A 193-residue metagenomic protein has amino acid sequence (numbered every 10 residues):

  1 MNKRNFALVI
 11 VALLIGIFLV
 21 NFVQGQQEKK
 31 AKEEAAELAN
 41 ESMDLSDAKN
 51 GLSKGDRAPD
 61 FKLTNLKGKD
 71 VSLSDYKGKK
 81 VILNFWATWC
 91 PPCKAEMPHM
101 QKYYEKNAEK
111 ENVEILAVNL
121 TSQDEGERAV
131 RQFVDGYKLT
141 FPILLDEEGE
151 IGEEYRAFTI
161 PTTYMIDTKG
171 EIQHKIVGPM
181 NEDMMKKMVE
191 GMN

Functional and structural regions predicted by a protein language model:
M1-R57: N-terminal targeting signals for export/organelle localization
S53-D56, D60-V81, Y104-E105: A short beta-strand-turn-helix
K77, F85-K102: Conserved redox-active cysteine motifs that mediate thiol-disulfide chemistry, especially di-cysteine Cys-X(1-2)-Cys
G78-K80, E111-E114, T140-F141: Loop/turn elements at helix/coil->beta-strand transitions in domains of secreted/extracellular proteins
I82-W86, A117-N119: Structural cue for short, hydrophobic secondary-structure segments
K94-Y137, E147-E154: Structural microenvironment flanking redox-active thiols in thiol-disulfide oxidoreductases
Q132-T140, L145-N193: Thiol/disulfide oxidoreductase modules built on the thioredoxin-like
